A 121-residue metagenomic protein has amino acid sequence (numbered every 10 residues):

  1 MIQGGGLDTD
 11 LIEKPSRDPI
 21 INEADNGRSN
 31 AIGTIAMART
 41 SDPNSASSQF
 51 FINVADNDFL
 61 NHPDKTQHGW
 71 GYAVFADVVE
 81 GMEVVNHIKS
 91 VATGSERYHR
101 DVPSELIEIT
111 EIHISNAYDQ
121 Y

Functional and structural regions predicted by a protein language model:
M1-Y121: Cyclophilin-like peptidyl-prolyl cis-trans isomerases
